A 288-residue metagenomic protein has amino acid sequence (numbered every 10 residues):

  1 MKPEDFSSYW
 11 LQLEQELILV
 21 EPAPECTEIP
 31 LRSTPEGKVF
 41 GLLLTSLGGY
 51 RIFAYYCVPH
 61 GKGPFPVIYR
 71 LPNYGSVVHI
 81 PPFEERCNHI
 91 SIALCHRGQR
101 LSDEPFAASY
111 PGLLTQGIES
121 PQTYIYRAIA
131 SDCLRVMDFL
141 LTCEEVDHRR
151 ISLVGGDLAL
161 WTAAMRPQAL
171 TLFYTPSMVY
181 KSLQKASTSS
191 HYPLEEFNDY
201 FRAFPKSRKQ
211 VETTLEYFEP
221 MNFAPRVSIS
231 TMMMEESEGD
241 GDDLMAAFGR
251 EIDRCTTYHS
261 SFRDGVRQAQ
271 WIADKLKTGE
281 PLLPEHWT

Functional and structural regions predicted by a protein language model:
M1-G37, D274, T278-T288: N-terminal targeting or regulatory segments adjacent to alpha/beta-hydrolase or S9 domains
K2, G239-T288: C-terminal catalytic histidine-bearing segment of alpha/beta-hydrolase fold enzymes
I18-K62: N-terminal cap/lid segment of alpha/beta-hydrolase-fold proteins
L47, G61, F65, R70-V77: Active-site glycine-rich loops that stabilize anionic/oxyanionic intermediates across multiple enzyme folds
H79, F83, H89-S131: Cap/lid segment of the alpha/beta-hydrolase catalytic domain
E144-G155: Alpha/beta-hydrolase fold nucleophile elbow
A159-P205: Hydrolase active-site cap/lid region
T188-G249, D253-T257: The feature captures the conserved acid-bearing segment of alpha/beta-hydrolase catalytic domains
